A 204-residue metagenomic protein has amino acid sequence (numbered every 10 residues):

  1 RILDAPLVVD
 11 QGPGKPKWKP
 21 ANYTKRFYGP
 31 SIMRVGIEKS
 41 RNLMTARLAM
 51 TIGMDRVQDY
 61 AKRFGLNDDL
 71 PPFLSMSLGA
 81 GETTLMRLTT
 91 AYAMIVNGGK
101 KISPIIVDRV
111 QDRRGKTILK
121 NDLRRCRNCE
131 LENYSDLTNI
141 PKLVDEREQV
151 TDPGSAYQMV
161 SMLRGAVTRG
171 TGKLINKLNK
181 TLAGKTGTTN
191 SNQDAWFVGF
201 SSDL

Functional and structural regions predicted by a protein language model:
R1-G29, I102-R124: Short, glycine/proline-biased beta-turn/loop segments that scaffold the active-site neighborhood
R1-L3, K19-Y23, M44-T45, V57 (+3 more regions): Extended, hydrophobic alpha-helical segments in both membrane/secreted and soluble proteins
L3, R47-L48, L78, G184-T186: Thr-Gly-centered strand-to-loop micro-motif
D4-D10, G29, E38-N42, M50-D68 (+4 more regions): Glycine-rich, acidic and aromatic/proline-enriched surface loops and short helix-turn segments that act as binding
K15-N22, G53-T90: Mid-domain, small-residue-enriched loop/turn segments at the edges of structured enzyme/sensor domains
P16-P30, P71, V160-L174: Short, charge-rich amphipathic segments
K19-T24, I32-R34, L43-A49, F73-G79 (+1 more regions): Second-shell loop/turn segments in exported
V35-K39, E82-L204: A penicillin-recognizing enzyme superfamily signal
